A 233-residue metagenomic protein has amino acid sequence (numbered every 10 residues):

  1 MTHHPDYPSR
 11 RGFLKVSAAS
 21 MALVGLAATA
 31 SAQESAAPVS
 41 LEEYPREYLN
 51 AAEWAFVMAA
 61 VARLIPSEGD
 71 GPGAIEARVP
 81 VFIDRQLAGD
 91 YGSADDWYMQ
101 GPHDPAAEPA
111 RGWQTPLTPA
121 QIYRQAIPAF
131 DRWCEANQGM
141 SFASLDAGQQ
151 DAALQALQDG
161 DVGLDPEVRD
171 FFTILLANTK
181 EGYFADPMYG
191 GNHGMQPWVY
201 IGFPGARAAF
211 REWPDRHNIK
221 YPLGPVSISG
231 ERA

Functional and structural regions predicted by a protein language model:
T2-M21: N-terminal secretory signal peptides and thylakoid transit peptides that target proteins across membranes
H3, L41-E43, A52-A59, D70-A233: Mature-region segments of soluble proteins
Y7, N50-A51: Short, solvent-exposed loop/helix junctions and linker helices that flank or host conserved functional motifs
A30-A36: Boundary at the C-terminal end of the N-terminal hydrophobic targeting segment
